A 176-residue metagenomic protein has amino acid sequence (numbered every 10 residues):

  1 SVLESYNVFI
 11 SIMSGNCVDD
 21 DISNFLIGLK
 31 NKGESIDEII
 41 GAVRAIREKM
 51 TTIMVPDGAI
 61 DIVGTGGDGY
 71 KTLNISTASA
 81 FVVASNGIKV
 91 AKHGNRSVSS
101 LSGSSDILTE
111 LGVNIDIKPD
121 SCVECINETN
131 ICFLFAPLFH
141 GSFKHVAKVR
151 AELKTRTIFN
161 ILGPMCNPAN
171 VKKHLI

Functional and structural regions predicted by a protein language model:
S1-T72, N86, V90: Acidic, glycine/proline-rich low-complexity segments that act as flexible tails and inter-domain linkers
Y6-I10, S23-I27, I40-R47, T77-S85 (+5 more regions): Predominant activation on well-ordered alpha-helical scaffold segments within soluble catalytic domains
N24, A59-D61, I88-A91, D106 (+4 more regions): Structural motif
L26, L73-T129: A glycine-rich phosphate/pyrophosphate-binding beta-strand-loop-alpha-helix module
D61, N95-R96, C166-N167: Conserved catalytic-core motifs characterized by acidic clusters
G64-G69, G94-S100, F139: Acidic, glycine-rich active-site loops and adjacent beta-strand->loop/helix elements that engage anionic groups
S121-I176: Phosphate/diphosphate-binding glycine-rich loops and adjacent basic-rich segments that engage nucleotide
